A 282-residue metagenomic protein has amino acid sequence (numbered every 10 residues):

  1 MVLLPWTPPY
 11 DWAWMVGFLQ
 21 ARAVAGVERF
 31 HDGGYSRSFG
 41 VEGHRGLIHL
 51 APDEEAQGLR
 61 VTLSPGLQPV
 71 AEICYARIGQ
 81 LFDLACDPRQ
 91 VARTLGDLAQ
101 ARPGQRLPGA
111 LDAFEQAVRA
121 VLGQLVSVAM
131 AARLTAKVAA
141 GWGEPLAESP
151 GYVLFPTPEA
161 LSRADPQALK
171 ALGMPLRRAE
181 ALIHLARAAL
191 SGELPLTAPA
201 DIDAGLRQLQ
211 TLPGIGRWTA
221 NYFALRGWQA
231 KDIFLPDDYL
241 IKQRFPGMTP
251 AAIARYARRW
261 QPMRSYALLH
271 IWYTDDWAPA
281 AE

Functional and structural regions predicted by a protein language model:
M1-E282: HhH-family (HhH-GPD) DNA N-glycosylase catalytic core used in base-excision repair
